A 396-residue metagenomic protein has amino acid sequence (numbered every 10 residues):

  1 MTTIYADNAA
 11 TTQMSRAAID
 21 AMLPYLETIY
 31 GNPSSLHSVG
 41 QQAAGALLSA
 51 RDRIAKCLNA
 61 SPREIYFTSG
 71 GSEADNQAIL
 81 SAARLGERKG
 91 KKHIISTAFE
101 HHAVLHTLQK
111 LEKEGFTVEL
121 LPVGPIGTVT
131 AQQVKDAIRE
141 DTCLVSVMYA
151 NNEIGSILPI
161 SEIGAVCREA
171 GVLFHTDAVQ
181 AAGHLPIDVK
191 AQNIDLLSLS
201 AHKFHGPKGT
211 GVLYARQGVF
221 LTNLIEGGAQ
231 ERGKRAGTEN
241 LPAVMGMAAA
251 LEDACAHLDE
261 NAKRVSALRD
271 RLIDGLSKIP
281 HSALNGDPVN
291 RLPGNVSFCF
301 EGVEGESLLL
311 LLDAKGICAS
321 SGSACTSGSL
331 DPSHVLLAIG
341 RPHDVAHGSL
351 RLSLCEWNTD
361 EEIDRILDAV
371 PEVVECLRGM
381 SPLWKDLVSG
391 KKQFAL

Functional and structural regions predicted by a protein language model:
M1-L396: Pyridoxal 5′-phosphate
